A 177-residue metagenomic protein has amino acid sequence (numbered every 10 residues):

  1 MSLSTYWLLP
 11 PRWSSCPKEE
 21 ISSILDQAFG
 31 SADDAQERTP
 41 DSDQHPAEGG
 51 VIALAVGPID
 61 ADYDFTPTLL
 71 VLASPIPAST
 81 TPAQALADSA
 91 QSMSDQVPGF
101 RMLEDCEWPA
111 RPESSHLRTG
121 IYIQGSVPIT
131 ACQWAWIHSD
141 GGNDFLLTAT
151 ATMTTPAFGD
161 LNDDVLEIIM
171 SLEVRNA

Functional and structural regions predicted by a protein language model:
M1-T81: Secretory pathway targeting signatures of secreted, lumenal, and periplasmic proteins
P77-T80, A87-A177: Short, well-structured beta-strand
